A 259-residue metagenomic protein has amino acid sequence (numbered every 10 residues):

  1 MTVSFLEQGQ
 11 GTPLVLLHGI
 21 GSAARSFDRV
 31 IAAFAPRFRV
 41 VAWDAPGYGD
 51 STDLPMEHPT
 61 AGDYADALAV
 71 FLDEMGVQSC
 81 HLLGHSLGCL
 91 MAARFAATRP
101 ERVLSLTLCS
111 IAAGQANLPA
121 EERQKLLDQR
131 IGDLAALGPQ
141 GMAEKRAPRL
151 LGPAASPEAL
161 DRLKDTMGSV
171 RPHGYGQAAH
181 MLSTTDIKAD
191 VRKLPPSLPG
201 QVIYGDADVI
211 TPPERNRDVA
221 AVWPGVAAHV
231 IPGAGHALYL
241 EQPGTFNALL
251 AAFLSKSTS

Functional and structural regions predicted by a protein language model:
M1-V15, A35-R39, V77-Q78, L108 (+2 more regions): Alpha/beta-hydrolase fold catalytic core
L6, R29-A35, V41-G84, A97-T98 (+1 more regions): Active-site loop/oxyanion-hole signature of alpha/beta-hydrolase fold enzymes
G19-S22, S86: Active-site glycine-rich loops that stabilize anionic/oxyanionic intermediates across multiple enzyme folds
G84, G88, A92: Gly/Ala-rich beta-loop-alpha elbow adjacent to hydrolase catalytic centers
A93, A97-T98, V103-A136: Flexible "cap/lid" loop of the alpha/beta hydrolase fold
N117-R123, A136-K193: Conserved alpha/beta-hydrolase catalytic His-Asp/Glu region
L194, V202-Y204, D208: Short beta-strand/loop motif that positions the catalytic acidic residue of the alpha/beta-hydrolase fold
A234-P243, N247: Catalytic histidine-centered segment of alpha/beta-hydrolase-like enzymes
